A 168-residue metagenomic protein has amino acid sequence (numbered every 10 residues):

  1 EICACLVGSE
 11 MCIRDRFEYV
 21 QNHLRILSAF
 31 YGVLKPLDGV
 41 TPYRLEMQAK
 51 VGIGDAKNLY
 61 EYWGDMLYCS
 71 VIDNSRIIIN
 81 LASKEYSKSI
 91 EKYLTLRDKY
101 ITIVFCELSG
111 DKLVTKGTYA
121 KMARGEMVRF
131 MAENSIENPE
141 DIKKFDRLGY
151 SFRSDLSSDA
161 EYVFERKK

Functional and structural regions predicted by a protein language model:
E1-G8, C12: Single conserved hydrophobic/aromatic residue that forms the stacking wall/gate of nucleotide- or nucleobase-binding
R14-D159, V163-K168: Internal, well-folded beta-alpha domain core
